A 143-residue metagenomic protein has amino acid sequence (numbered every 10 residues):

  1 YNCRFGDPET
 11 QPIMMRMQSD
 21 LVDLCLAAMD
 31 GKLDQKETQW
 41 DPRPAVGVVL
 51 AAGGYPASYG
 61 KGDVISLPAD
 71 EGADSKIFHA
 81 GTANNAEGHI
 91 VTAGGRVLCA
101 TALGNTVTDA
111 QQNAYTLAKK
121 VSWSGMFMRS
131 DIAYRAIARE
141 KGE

Functional and structural regions predicted by a protein language model:
N2-G72, N85: Active-site "cap" helix and flanking loop/linker of ATP-utilizing ligase/carboxylase catalytic domains
F5, E9, T101-V107: A generic structural motif
G47, R96-G104: Short, well-ordered beta-strand elements within core beta-sheets of diverse protein domains
A57-Y59, N105-Q112: Short, conserved charged micro-motifs
K61-C99: Generic long, charged, amphipathic alpha-helical segments
K61-I65, Q111-A118: Short amphipathic alpha-helices in soluble, non-transmembrane regions that often serve as interface/regulatory elements
T116-S130: Short arginine-rich
A133-E143: A cross-kingdom feature marking charged/low-complexity
